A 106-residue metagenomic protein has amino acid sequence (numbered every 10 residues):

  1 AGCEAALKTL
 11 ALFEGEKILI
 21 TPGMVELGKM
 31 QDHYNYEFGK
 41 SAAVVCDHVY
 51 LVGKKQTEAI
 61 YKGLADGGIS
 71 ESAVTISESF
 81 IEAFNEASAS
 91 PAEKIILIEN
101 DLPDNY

Functional and structural regions predicted by a protein language model:
A1-Y106: ATP-dependent carboxylate-amine ligase
